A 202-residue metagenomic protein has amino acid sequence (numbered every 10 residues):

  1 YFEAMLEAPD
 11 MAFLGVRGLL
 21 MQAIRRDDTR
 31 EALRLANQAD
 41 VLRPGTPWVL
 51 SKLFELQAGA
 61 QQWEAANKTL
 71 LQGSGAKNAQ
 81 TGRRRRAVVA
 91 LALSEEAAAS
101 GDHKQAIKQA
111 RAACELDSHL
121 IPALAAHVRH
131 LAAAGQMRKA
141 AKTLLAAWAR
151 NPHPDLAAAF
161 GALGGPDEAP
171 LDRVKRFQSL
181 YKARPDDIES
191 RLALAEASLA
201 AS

Functional and structural regions predicted by a protein language model:
Y1-S202: Repeat-based scaffolding regions
